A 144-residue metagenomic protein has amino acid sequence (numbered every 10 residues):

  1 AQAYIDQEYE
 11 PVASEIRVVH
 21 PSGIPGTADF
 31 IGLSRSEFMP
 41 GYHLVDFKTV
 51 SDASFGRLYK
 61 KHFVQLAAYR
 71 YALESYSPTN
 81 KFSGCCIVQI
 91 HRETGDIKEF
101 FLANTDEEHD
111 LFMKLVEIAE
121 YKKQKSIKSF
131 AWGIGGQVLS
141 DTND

Functional and structural regions predicted by a protein language model:
A1-P25, N143: Metal-dependent nuclease catalytic cores that hydrolyze phosphodiester bonds in DNA/RNA, characterized by
I16-S126: Mg2+/Mn2+-dependent nuclease catalytic core
K114-D144: Charged phosphate-binding loop/patch that engages nucleotide di/tri-phosphates or the phosphate backbone of nucleic
